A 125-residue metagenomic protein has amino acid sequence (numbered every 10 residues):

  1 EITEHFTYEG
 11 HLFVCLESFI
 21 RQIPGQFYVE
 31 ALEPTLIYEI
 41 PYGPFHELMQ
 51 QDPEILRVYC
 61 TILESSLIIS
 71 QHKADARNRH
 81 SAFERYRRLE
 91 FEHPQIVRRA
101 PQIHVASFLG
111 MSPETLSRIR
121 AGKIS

Functional and structural regions predicted by a protein language model:
E1-F27: Cyclic nucleotide-binding regulatory domains
F6, A31, E39: Short aromatic/basic micro-patch
E9, P34, Y42, E64 (+2 more regions): ATP/adenylate-binding site constellation spanning eukaryotic-like Ser/Thr protein kinases, ABC-transporter
F13, Y38, H46: Nucleotide phosphate-binding site architecture
C15-L16, E47-L48, V58, L89 (+1 more regions): Residues that scaffold the ATP/ADP-binding catalytic core of kinase and kinase-like folds
G25, G43-S81, R85: A small-molecule sensor/coupling module
H80-S125: Phosphate-/nucleic-acid-contacting segments
